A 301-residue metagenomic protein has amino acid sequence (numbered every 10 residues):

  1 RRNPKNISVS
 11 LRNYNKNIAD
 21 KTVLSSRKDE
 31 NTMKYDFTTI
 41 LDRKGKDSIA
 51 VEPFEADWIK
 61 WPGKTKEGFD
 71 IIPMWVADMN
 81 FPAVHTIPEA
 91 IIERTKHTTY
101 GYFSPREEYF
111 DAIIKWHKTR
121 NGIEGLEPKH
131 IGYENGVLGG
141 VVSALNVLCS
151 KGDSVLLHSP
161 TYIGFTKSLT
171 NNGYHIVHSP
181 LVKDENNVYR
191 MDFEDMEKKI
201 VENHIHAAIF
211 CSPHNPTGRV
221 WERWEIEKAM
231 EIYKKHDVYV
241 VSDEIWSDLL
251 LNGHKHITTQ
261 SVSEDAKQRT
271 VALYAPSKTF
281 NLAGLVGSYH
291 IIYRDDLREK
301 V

Functional and structural regions predicted by a protein language model:
R2-I7: Extreme N-terminal basic, low-complexity initiation segments that serve as generic localization/processing leaders
Y14-T32: Short, Lys/Arg-enriched N-terminal segments with co-localized hydrophobic residues within the first ~10-30 amino acids
K34-G136, S143: N-terminal small-domain helix-loop-helix segment of the aminotransferase-like
E89, S263-V301: Conserved core segment of the aminotransferase class I/II
Y100-E231, D248-L249, G253-D265, V271: Conserved core of the PLP fold type I
V240-V241: Residue-level marker for buried hydrophobic side chains located in beta-strands that build the well-ordered beta-sheet
E244: Walker B catalytic acidic pair
